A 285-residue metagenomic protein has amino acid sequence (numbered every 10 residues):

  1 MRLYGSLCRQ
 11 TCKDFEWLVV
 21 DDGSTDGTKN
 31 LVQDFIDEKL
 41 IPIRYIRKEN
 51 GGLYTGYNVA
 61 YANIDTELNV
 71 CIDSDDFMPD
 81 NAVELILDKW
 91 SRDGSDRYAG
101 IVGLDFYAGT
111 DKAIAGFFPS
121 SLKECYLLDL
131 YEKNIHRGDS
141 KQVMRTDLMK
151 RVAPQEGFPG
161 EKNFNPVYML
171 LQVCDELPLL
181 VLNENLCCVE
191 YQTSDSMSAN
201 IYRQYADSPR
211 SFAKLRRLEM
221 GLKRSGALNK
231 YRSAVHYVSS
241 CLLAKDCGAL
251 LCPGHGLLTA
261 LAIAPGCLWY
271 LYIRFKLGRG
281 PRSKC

Functional and structural regions predicted by a protein language model:
M1, D26-D34, N81: Acidic helix N-cap motif at the loop->helix transition within catalytic regions of sugar-transfer enzymes
M1-R9: Short, well-formed alpha-helical segments that are part of the catalytic scaffolds of diverse glycosyltransferases
S6, D21-N30: A conserved acidic beta->alpha catalytic loop
K48-I64: Glycine-rich, basic loop-to-helix element that forms the pyrophosphate-binding segment of sugar-nucleotide handling
N69: Short aromatic/hydrophobic "clamp" motif used to bind/position activated sugar donors
N81-A115: Conserved donor NDP-sugar-binding/catalytic core segment of glycosyltransferases
A113-N200: Conserved nucleotide-sugar donor-binding catalytic segment
C174, C187-Q192, A199-S225, A249-L250: Catalytic core of nucleotide-sugar-dependent glycosyltransferases
